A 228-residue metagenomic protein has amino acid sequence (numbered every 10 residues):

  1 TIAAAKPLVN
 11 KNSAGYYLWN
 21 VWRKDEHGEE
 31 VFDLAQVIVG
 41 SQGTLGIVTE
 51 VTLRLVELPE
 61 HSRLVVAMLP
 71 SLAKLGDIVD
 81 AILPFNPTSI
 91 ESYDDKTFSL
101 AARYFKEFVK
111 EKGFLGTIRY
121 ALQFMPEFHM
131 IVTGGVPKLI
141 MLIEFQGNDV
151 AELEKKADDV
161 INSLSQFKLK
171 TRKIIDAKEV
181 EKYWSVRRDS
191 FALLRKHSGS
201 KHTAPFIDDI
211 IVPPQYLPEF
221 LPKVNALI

Functional and structural regions predicted by a protein language model:
T1-I228: Noncatalytic alpha-helical scaffold of FAD-dependent oxidoreductases
